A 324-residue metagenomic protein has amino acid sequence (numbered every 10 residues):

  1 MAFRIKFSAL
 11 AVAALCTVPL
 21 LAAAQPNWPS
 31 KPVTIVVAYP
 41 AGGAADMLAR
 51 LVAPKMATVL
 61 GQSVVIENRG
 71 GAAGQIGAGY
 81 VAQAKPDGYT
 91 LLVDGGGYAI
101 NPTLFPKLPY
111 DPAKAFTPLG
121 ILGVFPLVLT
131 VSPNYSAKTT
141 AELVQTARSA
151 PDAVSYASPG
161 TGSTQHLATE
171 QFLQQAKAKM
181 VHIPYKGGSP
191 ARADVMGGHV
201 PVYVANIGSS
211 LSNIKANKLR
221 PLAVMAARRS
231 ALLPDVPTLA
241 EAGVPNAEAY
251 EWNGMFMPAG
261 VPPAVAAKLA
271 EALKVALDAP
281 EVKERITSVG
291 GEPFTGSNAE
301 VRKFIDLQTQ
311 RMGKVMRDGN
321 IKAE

Functional and structural regions predicted by a protein language model:
M1-A11: Bacterial N-terminal signal peptides that target proteins for export
T17-L21: N-terminal signal peptide c-region/cleavage motif recognized by signal peptidases
A24-K114, A153-S155, K177-V202, N213 (+2 more regions): N-terminal (or domain-start) structured segment
S30-P32, A178, E241, P263-E324: An extracytoplasmic/periplasmic, membrane-proximal ligand-sensing/linker region
Q83-Y89, T103-P190, L239, W252-R285: Hinge/capping helix and adjacent helix->loop/strand transition within the periplasmic-binding protein
V93-Y98, S158, A168, G188 (+4 more regions): Beta->alpha turn/N-cap motifs
V124, S210-D278, L307-Q310: C-terminal lobe and pocket-closing loops of periplasmic/extracytoplasmic Venus-flytrap solute-binding proteins
